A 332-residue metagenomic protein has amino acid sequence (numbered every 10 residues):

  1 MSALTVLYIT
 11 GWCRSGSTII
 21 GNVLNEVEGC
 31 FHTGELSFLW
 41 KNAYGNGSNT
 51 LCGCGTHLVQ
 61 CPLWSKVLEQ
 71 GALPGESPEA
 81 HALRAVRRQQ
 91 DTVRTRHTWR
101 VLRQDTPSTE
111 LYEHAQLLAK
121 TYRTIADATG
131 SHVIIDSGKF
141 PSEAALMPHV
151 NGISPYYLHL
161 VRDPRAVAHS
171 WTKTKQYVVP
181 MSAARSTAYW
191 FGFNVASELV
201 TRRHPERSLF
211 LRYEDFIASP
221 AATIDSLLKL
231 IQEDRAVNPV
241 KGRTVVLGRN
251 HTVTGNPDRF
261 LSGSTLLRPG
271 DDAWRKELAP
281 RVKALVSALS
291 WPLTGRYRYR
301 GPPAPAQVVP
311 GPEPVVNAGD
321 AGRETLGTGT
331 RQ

Functional and structural regions predicted by a protein language model:
M1-Y8, H97-R103, T109-E113, Y122 (+4 more regions): PAPS-dependent sulfotransferases, especially Golgi type II membrane carbohydrate sulfotransferases
V6-L7, S131-I134, P155-Y156: Short active-site oxyanion
W12: P-loop (Walker A) phosphate-binding loop of NTP-binding proteins
T18-G29: A conserved segment at the C-terminal end of the G1
L36-I134, L267: PAPS-dependent sulfation machinery
C52-S77, A145, A183-T187, N250-D272 (+1 more regions): Anion-recognition interface
Y112-Y122, S142-A145, N151, P155-N238 (+1 more regions): PAPS-dependent sulfotransferase catalytic domain
V133-D136, F210-R212: Short catalytic-loop micro-motif centered on adjacent basic/acidic residues
